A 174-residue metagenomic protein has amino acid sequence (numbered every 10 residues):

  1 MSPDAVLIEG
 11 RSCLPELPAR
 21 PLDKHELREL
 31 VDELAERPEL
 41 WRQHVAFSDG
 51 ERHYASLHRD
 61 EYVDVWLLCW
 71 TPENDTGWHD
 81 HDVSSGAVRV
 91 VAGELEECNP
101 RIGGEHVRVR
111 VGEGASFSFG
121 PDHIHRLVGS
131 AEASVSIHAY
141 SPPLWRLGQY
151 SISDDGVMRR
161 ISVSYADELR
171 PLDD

Functional and structural regions predicted by a protein language model:
M1-P38: N-terminal leader/capping segments at the start of a protein or of a new domain
Q43-N74: A short glycine-rich, His/Asp/Glu-containing loop-to-beta-strand
W66-H81, G120-D122: Conserved short histidine dyad/triad with adjacent acidic residue
P72, V83-C98: Glycine- and acidic-residue-biased ligand/ion/polar-headgroup-sensing regions
W78-H81, C98-V107, V128-G129, L147-S151: A short secondary-structure junction signal
A87, R101-G129, S162-S164: Short acidic-glycine-tyrosine-enriched beta hairpin
G120-W145: Ligand-binding loop in jelly-roll beta-barrel domains
L144-D174: Conserved double-stranded beta-helix
